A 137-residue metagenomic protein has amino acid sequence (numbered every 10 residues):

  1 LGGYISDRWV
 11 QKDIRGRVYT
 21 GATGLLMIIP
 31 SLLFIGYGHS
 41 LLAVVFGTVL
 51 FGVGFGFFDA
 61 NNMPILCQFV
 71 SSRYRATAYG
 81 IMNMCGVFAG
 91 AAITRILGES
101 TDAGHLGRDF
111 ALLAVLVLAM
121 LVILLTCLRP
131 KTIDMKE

Functional and structural regions predicted by a protein language model:
I5-S6, V10, L97-H105: Interfacial helix-cap and linker-helix signal at transmembrane-aqueous boundaries of multi-pass secondary transporters
R8-G24: Cytoplasmic membrane-interface "Motif A"-like loop-to-helix N-cap segments of 12-TM Major Facilitator Superfamily
V10, G54, F69-S71: Short helix-loop-helix connector
G16-Y19, E99-L116: A membrane-interface helix-boundary motif in multi-pass transporters
I29-Y37, L112-E137: Multi-pass alpha-helical transporter architecture, strongest for 12-TM Major Facilitator/SLC carriers used
L41-F57: Hydrophobic core of transmembrane alpha-helices in multi-pass small-molecule transporters, especially MFS/SLC-type
F57-V70: Intracellular juxtamembrane helix-capping segments at the cytosolic ends of symmetry-related transmembrane helices
F69-A103: A late C-terminal transmembrane helix in Major Facilitator Superfamily
